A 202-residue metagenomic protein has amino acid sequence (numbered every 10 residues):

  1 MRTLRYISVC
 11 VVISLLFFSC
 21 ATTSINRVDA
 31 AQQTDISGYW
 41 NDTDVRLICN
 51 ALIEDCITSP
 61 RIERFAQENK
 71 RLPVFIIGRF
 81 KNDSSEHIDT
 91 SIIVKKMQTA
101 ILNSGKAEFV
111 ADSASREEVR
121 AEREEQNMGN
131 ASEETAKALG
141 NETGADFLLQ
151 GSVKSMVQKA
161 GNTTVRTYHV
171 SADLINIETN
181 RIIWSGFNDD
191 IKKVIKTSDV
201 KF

Functional and structural regions predicted by a protein language model:
M1-C20: Sec-dependent bacterial lipoprotein signal peptides
S8-I13, I48, I57, S104: N-terminal functional modules and adjacent low-complexity/disordered segments of proteins
C20-K70, K137-D146, V153-F202: C-terminal/domain-edge helix-coil "capping" segments
A51, D55-S132, T179-S185: N-terminal segment of the mature soluble domain
I76, L148-Q150: Short hydrophobic-acidic sequence motifs that mark active-site Asp/Glu residues
S113, S152-V153: Fold-independent oxyanion-binding glycine-rich loops and adjacent beta-strand/coil segments at enzyme active sites
